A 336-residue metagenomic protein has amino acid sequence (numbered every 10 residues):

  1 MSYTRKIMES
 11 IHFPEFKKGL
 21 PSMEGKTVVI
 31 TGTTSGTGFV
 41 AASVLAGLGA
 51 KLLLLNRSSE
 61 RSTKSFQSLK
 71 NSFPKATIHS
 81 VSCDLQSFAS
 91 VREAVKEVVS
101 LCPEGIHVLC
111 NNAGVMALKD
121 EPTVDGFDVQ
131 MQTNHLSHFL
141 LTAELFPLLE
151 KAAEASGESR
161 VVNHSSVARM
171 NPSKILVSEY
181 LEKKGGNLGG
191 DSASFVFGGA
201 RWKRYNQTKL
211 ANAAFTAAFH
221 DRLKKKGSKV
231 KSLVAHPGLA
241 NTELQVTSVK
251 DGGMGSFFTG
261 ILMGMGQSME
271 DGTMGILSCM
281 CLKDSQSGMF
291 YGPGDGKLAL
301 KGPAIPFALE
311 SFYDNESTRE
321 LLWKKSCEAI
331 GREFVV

Functional and structural regions predicted by a protein language model:
Y3-S248, E333-V336: Rossmann-fold NAD(P)H-dependent dehydrogenase/reductase core
I7-H12, K301-S311: Short, contiguous pre-domain boundary segments
L54, C83, G264, S311-D314: Pocket-edge positions in alpha/beta enzyme catalytic cores
F146, T216, H220, I276-M280 (+2 more regions): Non-transmembrane alpha-helical segments in soluble domains of secreted/periplasmic/extracellular proteins
L188-G190, Y205, T259-Q267, S311-F312: A short acidic, glycine-rich active-site loop that binds or catalyzes chemistry on phosphate/adenosine moieties
D251-I261: A short C-terminal helix-loop "cap" of Rossmann-like NAD(P)-dependent dehydrogenase/epimerase domains
G252-M254, S311, W323: A catalytic-pocket lid/entrance helix-loop region that shapes and gates access to the active site across common
T259-P306, E316-E320, K324, R332: C-terminal helical subdomain
